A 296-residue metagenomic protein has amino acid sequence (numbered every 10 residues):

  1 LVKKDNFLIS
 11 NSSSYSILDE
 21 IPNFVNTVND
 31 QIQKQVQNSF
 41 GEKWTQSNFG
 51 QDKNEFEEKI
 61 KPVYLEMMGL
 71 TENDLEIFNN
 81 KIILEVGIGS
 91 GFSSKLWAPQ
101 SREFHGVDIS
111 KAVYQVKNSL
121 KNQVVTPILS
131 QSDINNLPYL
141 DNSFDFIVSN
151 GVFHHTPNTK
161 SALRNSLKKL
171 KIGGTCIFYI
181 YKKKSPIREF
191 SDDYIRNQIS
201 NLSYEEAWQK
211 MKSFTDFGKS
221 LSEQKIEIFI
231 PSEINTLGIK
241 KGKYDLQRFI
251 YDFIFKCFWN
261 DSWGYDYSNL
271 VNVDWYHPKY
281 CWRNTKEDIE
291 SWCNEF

Functional and structural regions predicted by a protein language model:
V2-P62: N-terminal, positively charged/glycine-rich alpha-helical extensions of SAM-dependent methyltransferases
N54-K81, L96: Conserved alpha-helix/loop element of class I SAM-dependent methyltransferases that forms part of the SAM/SAH-binding
L84, S90-N136: Class I SAM-dependent methyltransferase SAM/SAH-binding core
N135-F146: A short acidic, Gly/Pro-enriched loop at the edge of an enzyme's catalytic core that lines a small-molecule cofactor
F146-P157: A short SAM/SAH-binding and catalytic strip from SAM-dependent methyltransferases
K160-I172: A short glycine-rich, Lys/Arg-flanked "PGG" loop and its adjoining helix->strand segment in the class I
T175-E223: Conserved class I S-adenosyl-L-methionine
S203-N294: Substrate-binding/catalytic lobe of Class I Rossmann-like enzymes that use SAM or dcSAM, i.e., the mid-to-C-terminal
